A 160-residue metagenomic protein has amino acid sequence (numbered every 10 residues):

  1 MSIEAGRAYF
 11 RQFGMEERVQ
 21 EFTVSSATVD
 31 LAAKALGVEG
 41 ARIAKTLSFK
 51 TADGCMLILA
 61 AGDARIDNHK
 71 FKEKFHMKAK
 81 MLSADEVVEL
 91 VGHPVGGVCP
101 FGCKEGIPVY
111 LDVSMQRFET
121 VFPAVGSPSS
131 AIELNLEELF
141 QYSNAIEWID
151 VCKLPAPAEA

Functional and structural regions predicted by a protein language model:
M1-A160: Extended, low-hydrophobicity, polar/charged segments
